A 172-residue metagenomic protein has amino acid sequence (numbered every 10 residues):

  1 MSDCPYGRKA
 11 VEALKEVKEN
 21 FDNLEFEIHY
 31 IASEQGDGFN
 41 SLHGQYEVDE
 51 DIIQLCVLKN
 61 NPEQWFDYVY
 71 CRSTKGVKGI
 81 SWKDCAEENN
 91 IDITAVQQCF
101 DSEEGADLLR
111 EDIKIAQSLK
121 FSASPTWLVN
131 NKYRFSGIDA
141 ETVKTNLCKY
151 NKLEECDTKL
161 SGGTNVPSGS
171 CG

Functional and structural regions predicted by a protein language model:
M1, Y6, A10-E19, F39 (+1 more regions): C-terminal cap of thioredoxin/glutaredoxin-like
F21-C56, E63-E87: Structural microenvironment flanking redox-active thiols in thiol-disulfide oxidoreductases
N60-N61, E104: Short coil/turn residues that cap or connect secondary-structure elements
N61-E63, D92: Structural helix-adjacent loops and short alpha-helical linkers that scaffold large soluble proteins
